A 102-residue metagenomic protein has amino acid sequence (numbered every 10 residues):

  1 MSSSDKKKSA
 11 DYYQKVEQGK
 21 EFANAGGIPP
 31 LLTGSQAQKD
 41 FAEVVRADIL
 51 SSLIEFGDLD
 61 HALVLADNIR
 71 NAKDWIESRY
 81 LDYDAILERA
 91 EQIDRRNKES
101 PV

Functional and structural regions predicted by a protein language model:
S2-V102: Charged, low-complexity intrinsically disordered segments and flexible loops
